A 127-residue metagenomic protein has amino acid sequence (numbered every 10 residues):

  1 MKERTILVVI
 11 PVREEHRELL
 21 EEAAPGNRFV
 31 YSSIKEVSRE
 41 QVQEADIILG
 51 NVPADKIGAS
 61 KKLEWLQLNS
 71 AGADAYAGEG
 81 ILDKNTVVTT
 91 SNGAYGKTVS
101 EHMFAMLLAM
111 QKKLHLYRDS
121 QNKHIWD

Functional and structural regions predicted by a protein language model:
M1-T89: An N-terminal-biased, well-structured beta-alpha scaffold segment characteristic of Rossmann-like dinucleotide-binding
K84-V87, S91-D127: Phosphate-binding beta-alpha-beta segment of Rossmann-like dinucleotide-binding domains, i.e., the NAD(P)
